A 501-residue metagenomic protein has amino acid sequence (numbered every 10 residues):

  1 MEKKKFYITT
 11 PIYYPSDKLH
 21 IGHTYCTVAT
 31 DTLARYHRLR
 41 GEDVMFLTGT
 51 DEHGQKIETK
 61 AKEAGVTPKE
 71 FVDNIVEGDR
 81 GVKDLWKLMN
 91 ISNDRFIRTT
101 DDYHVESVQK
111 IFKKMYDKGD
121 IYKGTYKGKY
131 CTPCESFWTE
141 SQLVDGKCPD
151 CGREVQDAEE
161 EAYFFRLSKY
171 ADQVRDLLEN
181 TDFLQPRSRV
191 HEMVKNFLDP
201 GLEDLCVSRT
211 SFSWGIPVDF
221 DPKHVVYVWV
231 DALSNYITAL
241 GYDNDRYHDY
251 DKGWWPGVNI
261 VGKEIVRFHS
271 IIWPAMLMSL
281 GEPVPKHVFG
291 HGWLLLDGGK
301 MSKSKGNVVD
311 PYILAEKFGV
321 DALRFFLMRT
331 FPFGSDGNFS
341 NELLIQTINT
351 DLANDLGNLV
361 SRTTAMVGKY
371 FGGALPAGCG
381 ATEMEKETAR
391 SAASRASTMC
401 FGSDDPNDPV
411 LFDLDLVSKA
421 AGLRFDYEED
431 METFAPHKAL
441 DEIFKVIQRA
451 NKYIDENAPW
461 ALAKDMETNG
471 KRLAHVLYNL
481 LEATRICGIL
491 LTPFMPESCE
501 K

Functional and structural regions predicted by a protein language model:
E2-I121, E135: N-terminal Rossmann-like or analogous alpha/beta NTP/dinucleotide-binding catalytic cores that position adenine
E2-T48, Y103-S107, C151, D157-K369 (+1 more regions): Structured secondary-structure scaffolds
H53, N307, G337, K419-L423 (+1 more regions): N-terminal alpha-helical segment
V72-V76, E385, M495-K501: Short, intrinsically disordered, charge-balanced linker/junction segments flanking boundaries in proteins
M89-F96, Y116-K129, S141-Q142, D157-A158 (+3 more regions): Short secondary-structure capping/junction motifs at helix and strand boundaries
G119-A171: Cys/His-rich short segments
K123, L343-C379, D405-D408, F412 (+1 more regions): Helix-rich, typically C-terminal accessory recognition domains appended to large enzymatic cores
C379-P409: Intrinsic disorder/low-complexity segments
